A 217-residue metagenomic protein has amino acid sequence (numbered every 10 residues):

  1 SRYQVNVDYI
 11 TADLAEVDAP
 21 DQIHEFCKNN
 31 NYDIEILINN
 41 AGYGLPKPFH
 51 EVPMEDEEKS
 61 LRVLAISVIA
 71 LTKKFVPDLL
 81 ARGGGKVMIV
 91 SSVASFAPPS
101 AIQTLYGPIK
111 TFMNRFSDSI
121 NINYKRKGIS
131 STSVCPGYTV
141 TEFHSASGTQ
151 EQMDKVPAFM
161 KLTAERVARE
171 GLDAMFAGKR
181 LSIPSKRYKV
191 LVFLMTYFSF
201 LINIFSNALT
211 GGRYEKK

Functional and structural regions predicted by a protein language model:
N40-L45: Conserved NAD(P)H cofactor-binding loop of Rossmann-fold oxidoreductase domains
P48-F49, D56-S60: Substrate-binding pocket helix/loop in short-chain dehydrogenase/reductase
V52, P98-L105, S119: Active-site loop-to-helix junction immediately N-terminal to the catalytic Tyr of the SDR YXXXK motif in Rossmann-fold
T72, I109: Active-site helix of classical SDR
S92: Residue(s) in the substrate-gating loop at a strand-loop-helix junction that position the organic substrate next
A97, S119-I129: Active-site-adjacent segment of SDR/Rossmann-fold oxidoreductases
S133, D154-L191: C-terminal helical subdomain
